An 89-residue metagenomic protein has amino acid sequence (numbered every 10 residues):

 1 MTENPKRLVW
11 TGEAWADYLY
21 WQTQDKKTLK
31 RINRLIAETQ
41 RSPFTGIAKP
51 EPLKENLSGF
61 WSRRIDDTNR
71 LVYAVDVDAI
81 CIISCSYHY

Functional and structural regions predicted by a protein language model:
M1-R7, E13-A16, Y20-L29, R34 (+4 more regions): Enriched for short, Lys/Arg-rich terminal
R41-S42: Blade/loop signatures of beta-propeller domains
